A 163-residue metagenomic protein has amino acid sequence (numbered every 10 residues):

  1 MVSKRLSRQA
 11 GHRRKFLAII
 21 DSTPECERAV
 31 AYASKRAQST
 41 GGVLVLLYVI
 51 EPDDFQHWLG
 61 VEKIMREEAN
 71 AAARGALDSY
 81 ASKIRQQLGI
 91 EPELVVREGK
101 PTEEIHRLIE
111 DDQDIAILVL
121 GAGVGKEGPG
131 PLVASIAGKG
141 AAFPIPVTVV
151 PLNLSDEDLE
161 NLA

Functional and structural regions predicted by a protein language model:
M1-R5, I109-A163: Gly/Ser-rich helix-loop-strand patches that form or flank binding pockets for ribonucleotide-derived cofactors
L6-G60, F143: Small/aliphatic-rich secondary-structure junction motif
A29, Q56-L59, H106-R107, G130-P131 (+1 more regions): Short, well-ordered secondary-structure micro-motifs
Y32, E68-Y80, E104: Short, solvent-exposed amphipathic alpha-helices that sit in or adjacent to ligand/effector-binding or catalytic
Y48-G75, E157-A163: Acidic, proline/glycine-rich short linear motifs
P92-L94: Rossmann-fold cofactor-recognition segment
V96-E104: Charged docking surfaces used in two-component/phosphorelay signaling
